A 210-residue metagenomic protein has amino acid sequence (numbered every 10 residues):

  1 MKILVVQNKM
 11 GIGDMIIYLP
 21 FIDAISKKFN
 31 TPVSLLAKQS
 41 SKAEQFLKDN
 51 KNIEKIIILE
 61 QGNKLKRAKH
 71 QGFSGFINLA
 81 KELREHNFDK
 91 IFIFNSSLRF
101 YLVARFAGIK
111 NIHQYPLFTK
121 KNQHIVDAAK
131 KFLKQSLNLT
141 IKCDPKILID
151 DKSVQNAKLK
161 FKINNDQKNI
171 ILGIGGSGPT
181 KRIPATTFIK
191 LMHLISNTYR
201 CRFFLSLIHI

Functional and structural regions predicted by a protein language model:
M1-I210: Catalytic machinery of carbohydrate-active enzymes, primarily nucleotide-sugar-dependent glycosyltransferases
